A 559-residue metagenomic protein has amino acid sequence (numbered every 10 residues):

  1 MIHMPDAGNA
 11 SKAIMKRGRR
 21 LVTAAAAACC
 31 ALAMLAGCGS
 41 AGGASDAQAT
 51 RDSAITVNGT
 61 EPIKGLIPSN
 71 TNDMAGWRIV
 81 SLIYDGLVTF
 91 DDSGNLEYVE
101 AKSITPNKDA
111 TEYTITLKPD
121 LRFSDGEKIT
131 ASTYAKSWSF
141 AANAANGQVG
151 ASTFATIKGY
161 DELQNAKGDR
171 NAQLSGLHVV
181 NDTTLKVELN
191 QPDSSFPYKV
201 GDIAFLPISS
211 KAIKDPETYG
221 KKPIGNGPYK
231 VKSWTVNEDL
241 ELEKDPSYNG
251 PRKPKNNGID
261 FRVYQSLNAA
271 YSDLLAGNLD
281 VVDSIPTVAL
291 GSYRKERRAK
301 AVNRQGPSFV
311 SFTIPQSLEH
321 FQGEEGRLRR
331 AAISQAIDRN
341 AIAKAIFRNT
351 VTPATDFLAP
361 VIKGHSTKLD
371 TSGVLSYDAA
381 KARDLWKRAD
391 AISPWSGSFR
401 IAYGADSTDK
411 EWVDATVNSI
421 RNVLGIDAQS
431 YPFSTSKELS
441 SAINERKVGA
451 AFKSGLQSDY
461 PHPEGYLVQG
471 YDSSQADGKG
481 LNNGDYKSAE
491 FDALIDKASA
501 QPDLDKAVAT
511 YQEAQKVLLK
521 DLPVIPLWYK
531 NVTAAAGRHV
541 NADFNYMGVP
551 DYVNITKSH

Functional and structural regions predicted by a protein language model:
N58-K108, I224: N-terminal lobe/hinge region of extracytoplasmic solute-binding protein
T116, T133, A142, N146-S209: Surface-exposed binding/hinge segments that line and control ligand-binding clefts or catalytic entry sites
T130-S139, D182-E188, G227-P228, N256-G258 (+4 more regions): Alpha-helical secondary-structure segments
H178, A343, D427-L439, K447 (+2 more regions): Extracytoplasmic/peripheral linker and loop segments enriched in polar/acidic and small residues with frequent Thr/Pro
L189-P254, G258: Gly/Pro-rich hinge or "lid" segments in bacterial periplasmic/extracellular proteins
K214-G220, S247-S292: Ligand-site clamp/hinge motif
T352-A389, S407-E411: Structural transition elements
A534-H559: Long beta-strand-rich cores associated with HINT superfamily self-processing modules
